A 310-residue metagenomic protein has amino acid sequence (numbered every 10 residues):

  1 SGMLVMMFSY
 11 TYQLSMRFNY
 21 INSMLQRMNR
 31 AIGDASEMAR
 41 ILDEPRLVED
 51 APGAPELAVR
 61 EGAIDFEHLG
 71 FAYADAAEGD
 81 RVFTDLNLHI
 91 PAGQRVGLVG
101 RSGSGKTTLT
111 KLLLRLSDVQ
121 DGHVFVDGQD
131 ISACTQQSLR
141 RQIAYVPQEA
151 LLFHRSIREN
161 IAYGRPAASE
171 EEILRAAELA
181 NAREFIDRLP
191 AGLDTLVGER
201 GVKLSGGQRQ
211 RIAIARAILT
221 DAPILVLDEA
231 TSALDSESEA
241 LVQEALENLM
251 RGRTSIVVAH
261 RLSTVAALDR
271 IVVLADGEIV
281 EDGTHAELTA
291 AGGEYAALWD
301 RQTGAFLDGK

Functional and structural regions predicted by a protein language model:
S1-M7: Membrane-water interface of transmembrane alpha-helices in multipass transporters/channels
F8, S15, I32, R140 (+1 more regions): Conserved catalytic core of two-component sensor histidine kinases
Q13-I41: Cytosolic ends of transmembrane helices, especially the final helix of ABC transmembrane type-1 domains
Y20-S23, R27-R30, R46-L47, A72-E78: An intracellular "coupling" helix at the cytosolic face of ABC transporter transmembrane type-1 domains
R40, L47, A162: Conserved E/DxxT/N motif and adjacent residues on the DHp alpha2 helix of HisKA-family sensor histidine kinases
E44-P45, S117: Two-component histidine kinase transmitter core
D50, L57-K310: ABC-type nucleotide-binding domain
